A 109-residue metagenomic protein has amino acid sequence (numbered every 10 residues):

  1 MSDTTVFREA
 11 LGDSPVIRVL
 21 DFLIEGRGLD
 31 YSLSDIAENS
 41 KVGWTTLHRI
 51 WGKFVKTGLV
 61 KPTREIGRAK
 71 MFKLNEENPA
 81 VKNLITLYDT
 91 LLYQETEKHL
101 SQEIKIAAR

Functional and structural regions predicted by a protein language model:
F7-V16, S32, P62-L87: Short, cationic-aromatic polyanion-contact patches
I24-L29: Short helix-capping/hinge SLiMs at alpha-helix to coil transitions
D35-E38: A short acidic, leucine-rich amphipathic alpha-helix
W51-G52: Short, hydrophobic-biased segments on the C-terminal half of alpha helices that form "recognition helices"
G58: Glycine-centered, phosphate/nucleic-acid-interacting loop/turn motifs that mediate DNA/RNA or nucleotide
P79-R109: Amphipathic alpha-helical dimerization/coiled-coil segments that flank or bridge DNA-binding/regulatory modules
